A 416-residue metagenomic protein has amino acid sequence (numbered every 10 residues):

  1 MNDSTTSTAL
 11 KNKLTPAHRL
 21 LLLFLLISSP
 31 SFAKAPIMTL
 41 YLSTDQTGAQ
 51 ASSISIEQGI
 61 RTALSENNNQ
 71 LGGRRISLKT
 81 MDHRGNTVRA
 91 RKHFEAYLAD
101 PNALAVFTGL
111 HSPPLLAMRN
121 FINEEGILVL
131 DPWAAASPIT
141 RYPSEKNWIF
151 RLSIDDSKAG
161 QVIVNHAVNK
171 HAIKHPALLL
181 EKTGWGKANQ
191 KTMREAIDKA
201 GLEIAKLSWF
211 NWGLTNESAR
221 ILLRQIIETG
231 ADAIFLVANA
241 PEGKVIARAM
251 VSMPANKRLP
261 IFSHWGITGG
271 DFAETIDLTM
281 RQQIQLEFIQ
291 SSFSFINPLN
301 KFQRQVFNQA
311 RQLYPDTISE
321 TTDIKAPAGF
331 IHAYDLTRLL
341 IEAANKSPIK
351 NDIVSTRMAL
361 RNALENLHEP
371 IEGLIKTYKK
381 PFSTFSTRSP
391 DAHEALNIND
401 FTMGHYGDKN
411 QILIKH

Functional and structural regions predicted by a protein language model:
M1-T15: N-terminal secretory signal peptides that target proteins for export/translocation
T15-L23: Sec-dependent signal peptide recognition, specifically the positively charged N-region followed immediately by
L21, A33-H416: Extracytosolic ligand-binding ectodomains
S28-P30: N-terminal signal peptide c-region/cleavage motif recognized by signal peptidases
